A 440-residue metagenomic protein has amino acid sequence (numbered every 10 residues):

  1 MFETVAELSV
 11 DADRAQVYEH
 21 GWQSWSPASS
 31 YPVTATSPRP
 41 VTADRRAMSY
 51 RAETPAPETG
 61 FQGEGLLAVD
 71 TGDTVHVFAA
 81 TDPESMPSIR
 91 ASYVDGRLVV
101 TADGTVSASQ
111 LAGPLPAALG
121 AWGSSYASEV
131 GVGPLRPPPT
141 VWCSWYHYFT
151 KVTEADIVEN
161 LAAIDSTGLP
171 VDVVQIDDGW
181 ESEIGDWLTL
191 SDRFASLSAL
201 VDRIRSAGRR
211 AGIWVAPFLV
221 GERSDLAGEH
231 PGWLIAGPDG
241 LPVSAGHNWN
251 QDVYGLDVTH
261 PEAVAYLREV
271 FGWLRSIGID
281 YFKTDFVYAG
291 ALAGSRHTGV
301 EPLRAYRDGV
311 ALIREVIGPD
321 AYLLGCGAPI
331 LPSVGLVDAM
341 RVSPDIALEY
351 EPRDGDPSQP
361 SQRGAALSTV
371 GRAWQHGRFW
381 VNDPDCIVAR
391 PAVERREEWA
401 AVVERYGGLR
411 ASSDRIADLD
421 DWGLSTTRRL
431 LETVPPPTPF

Functional and structural regions predicted by a protein language model:
M1-A121: N-terminal accessory beta-strand-rich subdomains and adjacent acidic, glycine-rich linkers that precede catalytic cores
G60-E64, D70-T74, A80-D82, S92-T105 (+3 more regions): Active-site-proximal substrate-binding groove within the catalytic cores of carbohydrate-active enzymes
G123-A163, V173, D177-S182: An acidic-aromatic substrate-binding cleft motif
P139-A155, E181-A195, N248-A265, Y288-A305: The substrate-binding groove and active-site-proximal loops of carbohydrate-active enzymes, especially glycoside
T140-S144, D172-I176, A211-V215, F282-T284 (+2 more regions): Hydrophobic faces of well-ordered beta-strands that scaffold small-molecule active sites in alpha/beta enzyme cores
G168-W180, L267-R296: Active-site groove signature of glycoside hydrolases
I176-H230, V310-G318, Y322-G327: Acidic/aromatic-lined carbohydrate-recognition and catalytic surfaces of CAZymes acting on diverse glycans
I213, P217-S276: Active-site-adjacent "subsite" loops/lids of carbohydrate-active enzymes
